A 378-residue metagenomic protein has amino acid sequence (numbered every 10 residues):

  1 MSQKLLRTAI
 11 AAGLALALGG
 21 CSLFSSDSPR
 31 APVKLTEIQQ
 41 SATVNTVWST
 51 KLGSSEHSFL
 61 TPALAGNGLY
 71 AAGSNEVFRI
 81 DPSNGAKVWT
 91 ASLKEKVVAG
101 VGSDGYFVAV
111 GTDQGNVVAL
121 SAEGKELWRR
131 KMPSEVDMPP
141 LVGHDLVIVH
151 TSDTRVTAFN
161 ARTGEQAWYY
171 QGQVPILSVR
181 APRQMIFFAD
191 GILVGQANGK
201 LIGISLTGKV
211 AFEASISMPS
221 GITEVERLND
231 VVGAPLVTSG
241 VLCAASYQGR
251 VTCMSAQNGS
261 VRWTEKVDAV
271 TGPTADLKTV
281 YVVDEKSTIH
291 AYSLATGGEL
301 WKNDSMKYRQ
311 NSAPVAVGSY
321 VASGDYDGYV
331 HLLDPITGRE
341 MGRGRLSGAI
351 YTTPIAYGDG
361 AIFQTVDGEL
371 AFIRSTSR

Functional and structural regions predicted by a protein language model:
A17-G20: C-terminal motif of bacterial Sec signal peptides marking the signal peptidase cleavage site
S26-R30, Q40-A63, T90-D104, L127-G143 (+5 more regions): Extracytoplasmic beta-rich repeat domains
A72-G73, T112, T151-S152, Q196 (+5 more regions): Structural signature of WD-repeat beta-propellers
N75, Q114-G115, T154, G199 (+4 more regions): Short coil/turn segments within WD40 beta-propeller repeats
D81-N84, S121-G124, N160-G164, S205-K209 (+4 more regions): Short loop/turn segments that connect beta-strands within beta-propeller blades
L346-R378: Blade-level signature of beta-propeller repeat domains, shared across WD40, Kelch, NHL, RCC1 and BNR/Asp-box propellers
